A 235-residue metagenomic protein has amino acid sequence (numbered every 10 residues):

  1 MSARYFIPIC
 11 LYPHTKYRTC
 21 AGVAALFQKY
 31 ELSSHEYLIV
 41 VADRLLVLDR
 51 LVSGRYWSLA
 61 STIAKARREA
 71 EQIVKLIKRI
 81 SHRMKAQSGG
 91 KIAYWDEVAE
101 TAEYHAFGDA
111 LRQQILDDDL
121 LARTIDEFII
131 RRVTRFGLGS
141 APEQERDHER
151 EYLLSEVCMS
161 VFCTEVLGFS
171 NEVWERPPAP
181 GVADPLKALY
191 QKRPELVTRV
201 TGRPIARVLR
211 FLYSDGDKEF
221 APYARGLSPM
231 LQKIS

Functional and structural regions predicted by a protein language model:
M1-S235: Compositional signal for N-terminal targeting/processing segments
